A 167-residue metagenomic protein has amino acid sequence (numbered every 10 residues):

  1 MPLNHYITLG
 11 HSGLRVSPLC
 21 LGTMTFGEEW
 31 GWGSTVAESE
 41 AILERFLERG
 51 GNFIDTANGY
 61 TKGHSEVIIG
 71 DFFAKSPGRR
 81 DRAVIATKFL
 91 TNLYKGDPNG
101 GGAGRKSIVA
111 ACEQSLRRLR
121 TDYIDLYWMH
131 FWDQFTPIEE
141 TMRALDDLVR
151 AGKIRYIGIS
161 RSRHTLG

Functional and structural regions predicted by a protein language model:
M1-V84, R150: N-terminal binding-site loop/beta-alpha segment at the start of enzyme catalytic domains that lines or forms
S17-P18, R79-A83, T87, D122-L126 (+1 more regions): Short acidic capping loops at alpha-helix termini that bridge into adjacent secondary structure
L21-T23, T56, T87, L126-M129 (+1 more regions): Conserved beta-strand positions
T25-G27, F89-Y94: Conserved radical SAM core fold
N92-G167: Glycine/proline-rich, positively charged, aromatic-decorated active-site loop/lid region on the catalytic face
